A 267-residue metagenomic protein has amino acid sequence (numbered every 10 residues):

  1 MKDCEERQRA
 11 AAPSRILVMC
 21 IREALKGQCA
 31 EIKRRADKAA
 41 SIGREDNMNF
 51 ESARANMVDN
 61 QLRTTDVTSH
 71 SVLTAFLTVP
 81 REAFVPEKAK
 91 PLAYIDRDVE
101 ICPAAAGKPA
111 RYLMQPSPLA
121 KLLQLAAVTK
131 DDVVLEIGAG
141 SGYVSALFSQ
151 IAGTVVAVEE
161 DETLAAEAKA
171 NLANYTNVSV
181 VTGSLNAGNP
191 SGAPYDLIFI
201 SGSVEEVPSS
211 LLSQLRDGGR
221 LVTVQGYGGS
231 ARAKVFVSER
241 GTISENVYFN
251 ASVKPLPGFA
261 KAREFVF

Functional and structural regions predicted by a protein language model:
E6, R81-F84, N177, R220 (+1 more regions): Generic structural signal for secondary-structure transition and capping sites
R7-R9, R15, R22, R34-R35 (+1 more regions): Basic polycationic patches enriched in arginine
C29-I32, G43-R54, Y195, S213 (+1 more regions): SAM/dcSAM-binding transferase cores
I32, I42-V133, I151, L164-A166 (+1 more regions): Class I SAM-dependent transferase core
L123-S244: Conserved nucleotide-cofactor-binding alpha/beta core module
